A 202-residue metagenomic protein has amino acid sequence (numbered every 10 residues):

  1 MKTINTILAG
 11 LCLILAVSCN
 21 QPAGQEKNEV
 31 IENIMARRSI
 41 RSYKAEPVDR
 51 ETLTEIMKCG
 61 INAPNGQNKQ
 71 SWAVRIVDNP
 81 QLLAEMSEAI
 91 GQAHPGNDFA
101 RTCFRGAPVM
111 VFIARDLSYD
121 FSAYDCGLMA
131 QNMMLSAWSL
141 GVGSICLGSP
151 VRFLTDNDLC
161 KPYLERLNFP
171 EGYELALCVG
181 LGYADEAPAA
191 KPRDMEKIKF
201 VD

Functional and structural regions predicted by a protein language model:
M1-L8: Bacterial N-terminal signal peptides that target proteins for export
L8-A16: Bacterial N-terminal signal peptides
C19-D202: Acidic, surface-exposed loops and disordered segments
